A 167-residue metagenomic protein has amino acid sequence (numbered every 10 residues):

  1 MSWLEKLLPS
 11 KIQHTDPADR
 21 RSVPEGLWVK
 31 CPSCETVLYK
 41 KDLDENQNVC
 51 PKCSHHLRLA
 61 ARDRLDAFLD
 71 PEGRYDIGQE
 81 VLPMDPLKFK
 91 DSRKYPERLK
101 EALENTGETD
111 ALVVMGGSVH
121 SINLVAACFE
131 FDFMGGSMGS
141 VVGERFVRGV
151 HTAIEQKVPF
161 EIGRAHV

Functional and structural regions predicted by a protein language model:
M1-H166: Terminal-region recognition feature
